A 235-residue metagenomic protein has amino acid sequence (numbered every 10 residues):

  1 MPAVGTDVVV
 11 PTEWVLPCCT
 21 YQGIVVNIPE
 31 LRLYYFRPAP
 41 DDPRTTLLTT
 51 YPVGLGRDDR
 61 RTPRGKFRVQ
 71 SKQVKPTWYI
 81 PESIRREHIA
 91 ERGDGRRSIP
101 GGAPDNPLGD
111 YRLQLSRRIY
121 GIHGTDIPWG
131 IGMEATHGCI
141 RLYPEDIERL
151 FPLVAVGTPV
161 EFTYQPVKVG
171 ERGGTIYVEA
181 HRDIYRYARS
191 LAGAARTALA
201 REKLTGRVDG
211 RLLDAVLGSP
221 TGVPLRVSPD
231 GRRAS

Functional and structural regions predicted by a protein language model:
P2-A3, R117: Generic structural signal for short, solvent-exposed loop/turn connectors between secondary structure elements
A3-V8, G157-V160: Loop/turn positions that initiate beta-strands
V10-P128, R149-L153, A180-S235: Gly/Pro-biased beta-strand-loop elements
D110, H137, G157, G173-T175: Active-site lining segments that contact anionic ligands and/or coordinate catalytic metals
L115-P166: Flexible, glycine-rich surface segments
Y164-Y177: Intrinsically disordered, low-complexity charged/polar segments
